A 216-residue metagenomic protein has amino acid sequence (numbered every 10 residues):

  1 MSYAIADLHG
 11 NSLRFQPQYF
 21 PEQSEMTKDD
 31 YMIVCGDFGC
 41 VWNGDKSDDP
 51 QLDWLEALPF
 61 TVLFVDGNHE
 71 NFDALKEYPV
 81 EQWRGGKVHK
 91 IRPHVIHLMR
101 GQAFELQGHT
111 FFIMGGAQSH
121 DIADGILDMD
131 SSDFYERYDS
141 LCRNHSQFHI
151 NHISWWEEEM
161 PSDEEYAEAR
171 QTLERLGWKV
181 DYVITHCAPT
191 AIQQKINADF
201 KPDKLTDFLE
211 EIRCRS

Functional and structural regions predicted by a protein language model:
M1-Y3: Extreme N-terminal starter segment of soluble prokaryotic enzymes
I5, G10-L106, D203-L205: Core catalytic region of metal-dependent phosphoesterases/phosphodiesterases, especially metallo-beta-lactamase-like
L13, D73, S132, E164-Q171 (+2 more regions): Generic alpha-helical secondary structure signal
E22-E25, Q51, E56, E70 (+9 more regions): Glutamate identity and glutamate-enriched acidic tracts
T27-D29, P59, G108, G177-V180 (+1 more regions): A general structural motif
G39-L52, E174-R213: Active-site-proximal segments of metal-dependent phosphoesterases and phosphodiesterases across multiple
V95-I96, H145, I150, C214: A broad structural signal for short, well-ordered beta-strand segments within beta-sheet-rich domains
H109-A198: Active-site-proximal loop/helix segment associated with metal-binding centers of metalloenzymes
